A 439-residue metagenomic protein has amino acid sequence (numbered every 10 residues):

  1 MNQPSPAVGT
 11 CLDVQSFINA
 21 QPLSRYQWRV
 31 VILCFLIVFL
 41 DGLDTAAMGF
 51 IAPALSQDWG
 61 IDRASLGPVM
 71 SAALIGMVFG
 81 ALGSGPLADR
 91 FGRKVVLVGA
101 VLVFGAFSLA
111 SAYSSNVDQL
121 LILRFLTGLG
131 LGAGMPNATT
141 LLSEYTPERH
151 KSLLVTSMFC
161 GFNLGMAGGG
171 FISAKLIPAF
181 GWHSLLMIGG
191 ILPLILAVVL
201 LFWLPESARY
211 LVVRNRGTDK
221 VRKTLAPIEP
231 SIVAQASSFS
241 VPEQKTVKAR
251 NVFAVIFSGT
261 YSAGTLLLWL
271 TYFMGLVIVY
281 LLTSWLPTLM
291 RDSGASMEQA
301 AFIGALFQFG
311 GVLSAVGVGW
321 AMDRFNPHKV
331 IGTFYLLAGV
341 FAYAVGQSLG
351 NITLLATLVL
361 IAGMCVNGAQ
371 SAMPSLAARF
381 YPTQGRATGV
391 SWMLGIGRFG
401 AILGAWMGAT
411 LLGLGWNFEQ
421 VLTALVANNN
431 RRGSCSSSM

Functional and structural regions predicted by a protein language model:
M1-A20, L204-T260: Intracellular cytosolic loops and amphipathic helices of Major Facilitator Superfamily
R29-R63, V279-P287: Extracytoplasmic
M48-G49, F257-A315: Extracytoplasmic gate region of multi-pass secondary transporters
G60, G92, Y113-Q119, P147 (+2 more regions): Helix-breaking motifs and short loop linkers at transmembrane-helix boundaries and internal kinks in secondary membrane
F79-V117: Conserved MFS/SLC helix-loop-helix module at the cytosolic interface between two early adjacent transmembrane helices
V95-L109, K329-A344: Structural signature of the two symmetry-related core transmembrane helices
M158, F162-V213: Helix-loop-helix hairpin linking two adjacent transmembrane segments in secondary transporters
P178-G190, L412-A427: A membrane-interface helix-boundary motif in multi-pass transporters
